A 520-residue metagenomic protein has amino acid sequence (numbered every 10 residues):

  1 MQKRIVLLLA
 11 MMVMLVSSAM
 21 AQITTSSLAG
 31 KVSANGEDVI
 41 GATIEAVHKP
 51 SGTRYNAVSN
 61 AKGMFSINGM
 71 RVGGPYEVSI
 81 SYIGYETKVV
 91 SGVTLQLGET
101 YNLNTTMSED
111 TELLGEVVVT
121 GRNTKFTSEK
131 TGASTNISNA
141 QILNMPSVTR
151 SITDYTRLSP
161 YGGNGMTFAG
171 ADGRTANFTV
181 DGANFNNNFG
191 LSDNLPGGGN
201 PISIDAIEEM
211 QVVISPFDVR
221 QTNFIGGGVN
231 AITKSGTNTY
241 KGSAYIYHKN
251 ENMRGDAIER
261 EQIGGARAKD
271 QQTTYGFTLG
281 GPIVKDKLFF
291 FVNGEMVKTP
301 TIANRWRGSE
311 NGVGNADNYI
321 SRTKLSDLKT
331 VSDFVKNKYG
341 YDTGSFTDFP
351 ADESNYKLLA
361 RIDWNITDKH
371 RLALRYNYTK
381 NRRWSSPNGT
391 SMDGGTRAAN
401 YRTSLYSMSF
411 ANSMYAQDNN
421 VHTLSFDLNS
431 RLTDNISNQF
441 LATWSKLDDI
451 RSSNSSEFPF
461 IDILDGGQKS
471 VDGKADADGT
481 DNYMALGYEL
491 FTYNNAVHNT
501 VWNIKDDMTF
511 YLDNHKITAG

Functional and structural regions predicted by a protein language model:
M20-T120, T124: Periplasm-facing N-terminal accessory domains of Gram-negative outer-membrane beta-barrel systems
N60, E86, S91-N104, G115-S235 (+3 more regions): Periplasmic N-terminal accessory/gating domains of Gram-negative outer-membrane beta-barrel systems
I137-S138, L191-N194, Q211-V213, E259-I263 (+4 more regions): Extracytoplasmic loops and strand-loop junctions of Gram-negative outer membrane beta-barrel proteins
I152, R174-A176, A206, G236-Y240 (+5 more regions): Outer-envelope beta-barrel architecture signal
S192, D205-Q211, V219-G228, K234-D327 (+1 more regions): Outer-membrane beta-barrel translocator/receptor signature
A231, F277-G281, A360-W364, F426-S430 (+1 more regions): Residues on the lipid-exposed face of transmembrane beta-strands in outer-membrane beta-barrel proteins
G242-A244, L279, V292, I362 (+3 more regions): Membrane-embedded beta-strand positions of outer-membrane beta-barrel proteins
A351-S354, D368-G520: Replace "related TpsB outer-membrane translocases also match" with "some related outer-membrane beta-barrels such as
